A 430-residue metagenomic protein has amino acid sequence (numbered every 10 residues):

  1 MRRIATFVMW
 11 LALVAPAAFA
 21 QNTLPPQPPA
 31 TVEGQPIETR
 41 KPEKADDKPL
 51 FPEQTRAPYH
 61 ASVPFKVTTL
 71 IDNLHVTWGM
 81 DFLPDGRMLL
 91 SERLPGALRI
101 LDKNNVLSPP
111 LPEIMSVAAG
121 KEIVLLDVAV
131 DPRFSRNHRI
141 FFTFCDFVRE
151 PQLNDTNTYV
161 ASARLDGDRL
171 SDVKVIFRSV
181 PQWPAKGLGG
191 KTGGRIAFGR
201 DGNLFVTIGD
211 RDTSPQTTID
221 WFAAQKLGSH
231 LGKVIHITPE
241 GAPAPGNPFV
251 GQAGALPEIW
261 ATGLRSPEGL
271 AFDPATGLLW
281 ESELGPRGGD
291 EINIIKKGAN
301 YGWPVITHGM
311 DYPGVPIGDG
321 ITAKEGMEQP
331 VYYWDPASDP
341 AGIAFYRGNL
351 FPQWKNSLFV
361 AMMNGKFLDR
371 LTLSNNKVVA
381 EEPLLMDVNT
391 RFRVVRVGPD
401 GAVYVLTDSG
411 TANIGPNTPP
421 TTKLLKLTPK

Functional and structural regions predicted by a protein language model:
M1-I4: Positively charged n-region of N-terminal signal peptides that target proteins for export
T6-A17: Bacterial N-terminal signal peptides
Q21-D210, S214, G269-F272, G277-G285 (+4 more regions): Acidic, Gly/Ser/Thr-rich repeat motifs that build Ca2+-stabilized beta-propeller blades
P109-I123, V173-K191, H230, P239-W260 (+2 more regions): Surface-exposed loop and turn segments in beta-propeller and other repeat-based domains that flank or scaffold
T218-F222: Extracellular beta-strand/beta-solenoid scaffold signature
P257-G298: Acidic, glycine-rich loop-and-beta core segments that form the ion-binding/anion-interacting portion of active sites
L264, V378-P399: Conserved blade-ending motifs and adjacent loop-strand segments that build the rim/top face of beta-propeller domains
